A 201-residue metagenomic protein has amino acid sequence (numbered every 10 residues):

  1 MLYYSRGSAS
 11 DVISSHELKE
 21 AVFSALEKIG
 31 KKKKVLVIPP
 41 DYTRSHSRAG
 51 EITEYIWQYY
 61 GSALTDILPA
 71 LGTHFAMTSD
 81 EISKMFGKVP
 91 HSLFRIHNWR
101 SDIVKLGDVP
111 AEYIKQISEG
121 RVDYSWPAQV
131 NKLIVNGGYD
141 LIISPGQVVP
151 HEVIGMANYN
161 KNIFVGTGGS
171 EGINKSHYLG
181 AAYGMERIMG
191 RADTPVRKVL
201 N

Functional and structural regions predicted by a protein language model:
M1-E17: N-terminal amphipathic/basic leader segments beginning at the initiator methionine
S14-I29, S170-G172, P195-N201: Structured alpha-helical segments in the cores of large, soluble enzyme domains
E20-L36, Y60-G61, G137-G138: Glycine-rich phosphate/diphosphate-binding loops that line cofactor/substrate pockets in enzymes
K34-S45, L68-G72, I142-S144: Short glycine-rich or small-residue beta-strand-to-loop segments that form or flank ligand, phosphate, metal/Fe-S
S45-H46, E152: Short N-terminal binding/cap micro-motifs at the start of the first secondary-structure element
S47-G50, Y59-G138: Conserved alpha/beta enzyme-core scaffold
E51-Q58, N158-I163: Short, solvent-exposed amphipathic alpha-helical segments in soluble enzyme and RNA/protein-processing domains
R100-N201: Conserved, well-structured core segments that form the ligand-binding/active-site neighborhood of functional domains
